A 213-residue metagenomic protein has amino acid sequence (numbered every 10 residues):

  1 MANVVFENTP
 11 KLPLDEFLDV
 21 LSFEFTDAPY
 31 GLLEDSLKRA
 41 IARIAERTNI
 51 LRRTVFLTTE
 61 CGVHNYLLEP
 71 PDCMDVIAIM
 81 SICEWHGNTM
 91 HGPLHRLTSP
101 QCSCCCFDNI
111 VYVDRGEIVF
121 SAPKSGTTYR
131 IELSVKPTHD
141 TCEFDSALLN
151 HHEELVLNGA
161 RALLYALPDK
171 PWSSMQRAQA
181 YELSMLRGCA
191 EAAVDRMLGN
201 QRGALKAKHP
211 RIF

Functional and structural regions predicted by a protein language model:
M1-D19, G31, D35, R39-E46 (+1 more regions): Internal mixed-charge
S22-A28: The Skp1-binding helix-loop-helix core of N-terminal F-box domains in SCF E3 ubiquitin ligase adaptors
S36-Q101, N150-Y165: Divalent metal-cofactor coordination and adjacent catalytic microenvironments
